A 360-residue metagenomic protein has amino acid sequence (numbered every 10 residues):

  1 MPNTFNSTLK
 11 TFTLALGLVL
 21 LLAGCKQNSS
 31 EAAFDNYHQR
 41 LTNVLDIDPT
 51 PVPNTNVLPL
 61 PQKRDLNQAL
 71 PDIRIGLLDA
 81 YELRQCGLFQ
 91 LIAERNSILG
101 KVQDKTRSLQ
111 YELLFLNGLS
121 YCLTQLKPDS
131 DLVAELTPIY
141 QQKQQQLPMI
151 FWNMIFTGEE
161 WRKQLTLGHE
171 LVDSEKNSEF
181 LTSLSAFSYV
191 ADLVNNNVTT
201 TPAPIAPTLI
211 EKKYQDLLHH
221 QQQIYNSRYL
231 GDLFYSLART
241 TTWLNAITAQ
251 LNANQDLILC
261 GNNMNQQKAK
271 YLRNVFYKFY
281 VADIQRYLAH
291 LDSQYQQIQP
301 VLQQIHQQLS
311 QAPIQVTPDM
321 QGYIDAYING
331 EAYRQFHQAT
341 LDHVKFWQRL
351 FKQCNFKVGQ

Functional and structural regions predicted by a protein language model:
P2-T13: Bacterial N-terminal signal peptides that target proteins for export
K10, K26, K63, K101 (+11 more regions): Context-gated lysine
A15, Q141-Q142, F151, A332-A339: Alpha-helical interaction segments
L21-G24: C-terminal motif of bacterial Sec signal peptides marking the signal peptidase cleavage site
N28-N54, Q223-Q360: A cross-kingdom marker for long, charged
S30-S183: N-terminal Sec/ER secretory leader and immediately downstream segment of secreted/extracellular precursors
I139-N252: Extended, low-hydrophobicity segments enriched in charged/polar residues
